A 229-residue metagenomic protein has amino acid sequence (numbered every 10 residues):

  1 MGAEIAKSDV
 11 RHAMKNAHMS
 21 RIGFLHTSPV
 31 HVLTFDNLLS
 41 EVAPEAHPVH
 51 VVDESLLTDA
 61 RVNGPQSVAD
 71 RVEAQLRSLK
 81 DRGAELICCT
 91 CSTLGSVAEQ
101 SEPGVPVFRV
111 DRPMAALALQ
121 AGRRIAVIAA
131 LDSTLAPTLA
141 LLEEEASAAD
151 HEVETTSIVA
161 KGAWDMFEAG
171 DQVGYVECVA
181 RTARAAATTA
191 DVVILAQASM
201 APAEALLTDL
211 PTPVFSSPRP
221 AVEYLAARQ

Functional and structural regions predicted by a protein language model:
E4-Q229: Non-catalytic structural scaffold of enzyme domains
